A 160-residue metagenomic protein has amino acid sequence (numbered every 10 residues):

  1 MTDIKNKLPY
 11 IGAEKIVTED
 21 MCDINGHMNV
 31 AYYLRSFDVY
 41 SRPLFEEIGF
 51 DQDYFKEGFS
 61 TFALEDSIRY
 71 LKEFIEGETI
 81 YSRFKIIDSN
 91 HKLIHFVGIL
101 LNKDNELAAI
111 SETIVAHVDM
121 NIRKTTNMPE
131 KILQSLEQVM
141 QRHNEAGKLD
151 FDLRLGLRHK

Functional and structural regions predicted by a protein language model:
T2-L64, D119-K160: Hot-dog-fold acyl-thioester-processing enzymes
K15-I16, L93-H95, E112: Short, small/polar residue-rich loop motifs at catalytic or cofactor-binding pockets
E19, G98-I99, V115: Generic short beta-strand
L44-I94, A108: Hydrophobic beta-strand-centered segment that forms part of the acyl-chain substrate-binding groove
L71, I99-N102: Core beta-strand residues in small-molecule sensory/regulatory alpha/beta domains
D104-E106: A glycine-centered beta-loop-beta connector
A109-S111, N127: A structural microfeature
